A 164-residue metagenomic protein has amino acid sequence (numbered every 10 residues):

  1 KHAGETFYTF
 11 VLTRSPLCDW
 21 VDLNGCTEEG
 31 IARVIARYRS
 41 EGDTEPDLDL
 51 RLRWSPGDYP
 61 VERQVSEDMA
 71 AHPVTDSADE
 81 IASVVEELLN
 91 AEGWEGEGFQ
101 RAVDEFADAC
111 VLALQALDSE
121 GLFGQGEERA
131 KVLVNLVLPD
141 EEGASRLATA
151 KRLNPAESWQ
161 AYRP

Functional and structural regions predicted by a protein language model:
H2-R39: N-terminal interaction modules that seed assembly of large macromolecular complexes
A3, E41-G42, P73, G93 (+2 more regions): Short, flexible coil/linker elements and helix-boundary hinge sites characteristic of intrinsically disordered
A3, R14-P16, E45, L50 (+2 more regions): Residue-level signal for the start and early helices of compact helical domains
L12, D19-C26, L52-Q64, Q125 (+1 more regions): Generic preference for hydrophobic/aromatic residues in regular secondary structure cores
L17, A32-I35, E97-P164: Acidic, proline/glycine-rich low-complexity IDRs
G30-A107: Polybasic, proline/glycine-rich intrinsically disordered low-complexity segments
